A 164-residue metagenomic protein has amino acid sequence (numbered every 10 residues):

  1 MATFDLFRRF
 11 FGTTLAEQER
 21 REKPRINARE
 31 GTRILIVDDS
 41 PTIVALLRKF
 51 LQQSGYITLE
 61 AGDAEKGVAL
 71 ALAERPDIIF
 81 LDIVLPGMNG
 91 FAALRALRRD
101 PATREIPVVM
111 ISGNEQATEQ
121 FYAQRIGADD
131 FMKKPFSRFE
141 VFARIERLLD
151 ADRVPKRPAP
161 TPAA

Functional and structural regions predicted by a protein language model:
M1-R33, F139-A164: Non-catalytic signal-transmission and effector/linker regions of two-component phosphorelay proteins
A45-Q53: Charged docking surfaces used in two-component/phosphorelay signaling
R48, A92, E115-M132, A143 (+1 more regions): Alpha4 helix (beta4-alpha4-beta5 surface) of REC/receiver domains from two-component response regulators
G55-G62, L70: Short hydrophobic/Thr-rich beta-strand motif most characteristic of the beta2 strand and flanking loop of CheY-like
D63-K66, N89-R95: Acidic catalytic/metal-coordinating carboxylates
E74-F80, L85: Active-site beta3 strand of CheY-like receiver
P86-N89, R104, Q116: The feature encodes the CheY-like receiver
